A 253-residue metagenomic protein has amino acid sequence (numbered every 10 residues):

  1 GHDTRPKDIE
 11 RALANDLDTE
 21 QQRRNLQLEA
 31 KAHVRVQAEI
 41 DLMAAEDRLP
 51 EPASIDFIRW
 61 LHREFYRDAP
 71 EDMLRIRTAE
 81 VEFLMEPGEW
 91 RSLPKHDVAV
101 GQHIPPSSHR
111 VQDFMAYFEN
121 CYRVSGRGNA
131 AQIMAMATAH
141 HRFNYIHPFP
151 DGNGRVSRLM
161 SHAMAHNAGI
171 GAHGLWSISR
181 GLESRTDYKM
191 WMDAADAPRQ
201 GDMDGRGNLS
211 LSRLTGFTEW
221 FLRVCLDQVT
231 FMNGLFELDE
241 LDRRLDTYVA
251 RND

Functional and structural regions predicted by a protein language model:
G1-D253: FIC/Doc superfamily catalytic core
